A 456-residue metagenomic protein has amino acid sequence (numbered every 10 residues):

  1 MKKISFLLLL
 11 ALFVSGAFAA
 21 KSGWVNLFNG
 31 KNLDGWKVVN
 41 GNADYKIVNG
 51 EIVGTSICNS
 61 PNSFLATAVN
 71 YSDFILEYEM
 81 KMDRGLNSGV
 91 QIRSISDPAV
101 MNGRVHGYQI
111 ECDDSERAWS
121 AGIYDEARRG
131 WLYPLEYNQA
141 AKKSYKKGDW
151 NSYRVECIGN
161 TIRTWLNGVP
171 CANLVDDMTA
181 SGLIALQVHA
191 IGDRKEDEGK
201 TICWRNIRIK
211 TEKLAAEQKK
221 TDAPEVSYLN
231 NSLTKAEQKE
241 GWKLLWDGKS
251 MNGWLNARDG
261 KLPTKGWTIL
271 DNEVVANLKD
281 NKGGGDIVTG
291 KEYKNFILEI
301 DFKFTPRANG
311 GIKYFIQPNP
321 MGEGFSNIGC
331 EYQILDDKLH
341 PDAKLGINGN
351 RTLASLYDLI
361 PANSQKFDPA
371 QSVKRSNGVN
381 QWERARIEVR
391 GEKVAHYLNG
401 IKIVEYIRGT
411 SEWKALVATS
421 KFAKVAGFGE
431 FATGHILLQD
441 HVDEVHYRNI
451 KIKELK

Functional and structural regions predicted by a protein language model:
I4-F13: Sec-dependent N-terminal signal peptides
G16: HhH-family (HhH-GPD) DNA N-glycosylase catalytic core used in base-excision repair
A19-K456: Carbohydrate-interacting regions of secretory-pathway proteins
